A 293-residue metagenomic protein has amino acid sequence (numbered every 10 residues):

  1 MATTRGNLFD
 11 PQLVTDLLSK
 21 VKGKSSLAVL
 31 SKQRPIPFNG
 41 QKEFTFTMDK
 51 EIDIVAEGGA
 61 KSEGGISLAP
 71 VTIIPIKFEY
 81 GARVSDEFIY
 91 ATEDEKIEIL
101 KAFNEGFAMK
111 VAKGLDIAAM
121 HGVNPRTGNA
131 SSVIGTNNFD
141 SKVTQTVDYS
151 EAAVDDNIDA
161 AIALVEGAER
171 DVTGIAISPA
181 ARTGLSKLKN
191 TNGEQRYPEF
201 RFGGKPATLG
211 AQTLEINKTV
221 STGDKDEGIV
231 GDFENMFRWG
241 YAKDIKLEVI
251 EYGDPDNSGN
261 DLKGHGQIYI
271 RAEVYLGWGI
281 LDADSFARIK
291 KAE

Functional and structural regions predicted by a protein language model:
A2-G81, E105, S285: Assembly/oligomerization interface modules of large self-assembling protein complexes
L13-S26, I99, F103, F107 (+3 more regions): Short, Φ-rich (hydrophobic/aromatic) sequence segments
F46-T47, S85, S178-A180, N217 (+1 more regions): Structured loops at beta-to-helix junctions and adjacent beta-edge loops in soluble globular domains
V55-A56, D94, S186-N190, D224-I229 (+1 more regions): Short conserved micro-motifs at the rims of enzyme active sites and ligand-binding pockets
E79, F88, K113, A181-T183 (+2 more regions): Short loop/turn segments at secondary-structure transitions that flank enzyme active sites
S85-L164, R288-E293: Alpha-helical scaffold segments that mediate packing/assembly in large oligomeric complexes
V147-D261: Extended oligomerization regions of viral-like shell subunits
D254-E293: Extended, compositionally biased alpha-helical segments that mediate assembly or anchoring
